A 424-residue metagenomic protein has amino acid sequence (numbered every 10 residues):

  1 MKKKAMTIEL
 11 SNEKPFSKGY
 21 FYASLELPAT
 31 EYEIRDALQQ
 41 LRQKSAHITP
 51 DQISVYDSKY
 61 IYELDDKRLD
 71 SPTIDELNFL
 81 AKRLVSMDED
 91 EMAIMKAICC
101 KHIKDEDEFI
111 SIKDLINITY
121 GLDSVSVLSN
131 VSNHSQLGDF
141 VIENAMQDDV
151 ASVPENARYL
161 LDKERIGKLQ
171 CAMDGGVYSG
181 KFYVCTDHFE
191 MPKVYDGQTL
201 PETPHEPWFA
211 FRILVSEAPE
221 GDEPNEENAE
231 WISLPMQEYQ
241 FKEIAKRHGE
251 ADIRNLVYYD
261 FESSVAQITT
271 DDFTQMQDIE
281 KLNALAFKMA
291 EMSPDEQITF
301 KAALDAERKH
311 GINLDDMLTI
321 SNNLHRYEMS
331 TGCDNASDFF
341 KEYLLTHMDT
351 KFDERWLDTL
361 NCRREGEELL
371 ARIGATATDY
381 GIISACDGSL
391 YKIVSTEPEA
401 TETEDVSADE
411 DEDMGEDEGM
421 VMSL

Functional and structural regions predicted by a protein language model:
M1-I48, P207-E250: N-terminal ordered "arm"
S11-S17, L169, S179-K181, E217 (+3 more regions): Residue-level signal for functionally critical sites in structured catalytic/ligand-binding pockets
A23-L25, L161-I166, I232, N361 (+2 more regions): Short low-polarity hydrophobic stretches
L38-Y159, R165, F182-A210, E227 (+3 more regions): Mixed-charge (acidic/basic) macromolecular-recognition segments
T73, M173-V177: Mixed-charge, low-complexity intrinsically disordered regions
D162, N361, A400-L424: Non-Sec secretion/translocation targeting segments of pathogen effectors
C171, S179, G366-A371, T376-D379 (+2 more regions): Short, surface-exposed polybasic-aromatic patches that bind anionic ligands, especially phosphate groups
